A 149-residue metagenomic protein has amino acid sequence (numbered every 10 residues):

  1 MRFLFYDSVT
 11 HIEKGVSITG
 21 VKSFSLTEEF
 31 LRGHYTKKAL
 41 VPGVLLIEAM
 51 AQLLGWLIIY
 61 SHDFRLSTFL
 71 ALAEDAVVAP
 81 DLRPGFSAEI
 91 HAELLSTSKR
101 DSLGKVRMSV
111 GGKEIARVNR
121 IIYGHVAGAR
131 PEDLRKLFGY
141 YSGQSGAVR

Functional and structural regions predicted by a protein language model:
M1-V41: Catalytic strand-loop segment that frames the active site of acyl-thioester-processing enzymes
F3-F5, A88, S102: Hydrophobic core residues within well-ordered beta-strands of beta-rich domains
S8-H11, D75, P80, L94-S96: A residue-level detector for short acidic-glycine micro-motifs
K22, H91-L94: Short, hydrophobic/aromatic-enriched beta-strand segments in well-ordered soluble domains
G33-P42, L46-G55, L70: Compact, glycine-rich, soluble single-domain proteins
L53-E89, R117-N119, Y123-H125: Hydrophobic beta-strand-centered segment that forms part of the acyl-chain substrate-binding groove
P84-F86, E93-R149: HotDog/MaoC-like acyl-thioester-processing domains
